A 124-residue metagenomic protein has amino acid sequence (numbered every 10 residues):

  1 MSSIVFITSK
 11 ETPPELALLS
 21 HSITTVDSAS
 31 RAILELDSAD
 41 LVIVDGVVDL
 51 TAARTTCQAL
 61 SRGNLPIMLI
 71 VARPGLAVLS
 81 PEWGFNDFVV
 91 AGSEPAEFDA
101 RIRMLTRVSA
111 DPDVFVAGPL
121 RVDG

Functional and structural regions predicted by a protein language model:
S2-A59: A short, well-structured beta->alpha microelement
L19, G63, W83-F85: Short, structured coil segments at secondary-structure junctions
D37, W83-G84, A96: Structured loop/turn residues at beta-strand edges in well-structured enzyme cores
V42, G63-L76: A short, hydrophobic beta-strand element within the central beta-sheet of small alpha/beta folds
R73-D87: Alpha4 helix (beta4-alpha4-beta5 surface) of REC/receiver domains from two-component response regulators
S93-I102, T106: C-terminal output helix
M104-G124: Short, Lys/Arg-enriched segments at the junction into DNA-binding effector domains of transcriptional regulators
